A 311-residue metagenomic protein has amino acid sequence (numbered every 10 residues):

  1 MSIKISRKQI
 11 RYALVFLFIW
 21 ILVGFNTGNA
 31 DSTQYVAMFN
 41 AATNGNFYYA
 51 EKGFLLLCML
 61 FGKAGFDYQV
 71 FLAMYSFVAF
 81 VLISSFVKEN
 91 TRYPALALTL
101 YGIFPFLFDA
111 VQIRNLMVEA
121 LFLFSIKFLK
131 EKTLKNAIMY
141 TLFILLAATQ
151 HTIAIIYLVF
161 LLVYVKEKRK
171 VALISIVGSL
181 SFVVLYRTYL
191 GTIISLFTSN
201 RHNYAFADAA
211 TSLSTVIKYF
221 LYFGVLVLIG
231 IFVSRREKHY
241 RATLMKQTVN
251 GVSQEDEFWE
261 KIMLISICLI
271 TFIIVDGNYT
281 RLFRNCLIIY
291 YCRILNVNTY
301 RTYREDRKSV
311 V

Functional and structural regions predicted by a protein language model:
M1-N29, V184: Transmembrane signal-anchor helices characteristic of membrane glycosylation enzymes that use polyprenol
T27-G28, S32-L55, L158-C286: Alpha-helical transmembrane segments and terminal signal-anchor/GPI-anchor hydrophobic tails, characterized by long
A64-V78: Loop-to-helix entry region of an early transmembrane alpha helix in multi-pass inner-membrane enzymes
S84-I103: Transmembrane-helix signature of polytopic, membrane-embedded enzymes that assemble or transfer cell-envelope glycans
A110-M117: Short acidic/glycine- and proline-prone juxtamembrane loop motifs at membrane-interface regions of multi-pass membrane
F122-A137: Membrane-interface transmembrane helices that cradle and orient dolichyl/undecaprenyl
I144-V159: Transmembrane helices and adjacent periplasmic/lumenal helix-loop junctions of polyprenol-phosphate-dependent
D306-V310: Conserved small/polar residues in nucleotide/adenosyl-binding loops
